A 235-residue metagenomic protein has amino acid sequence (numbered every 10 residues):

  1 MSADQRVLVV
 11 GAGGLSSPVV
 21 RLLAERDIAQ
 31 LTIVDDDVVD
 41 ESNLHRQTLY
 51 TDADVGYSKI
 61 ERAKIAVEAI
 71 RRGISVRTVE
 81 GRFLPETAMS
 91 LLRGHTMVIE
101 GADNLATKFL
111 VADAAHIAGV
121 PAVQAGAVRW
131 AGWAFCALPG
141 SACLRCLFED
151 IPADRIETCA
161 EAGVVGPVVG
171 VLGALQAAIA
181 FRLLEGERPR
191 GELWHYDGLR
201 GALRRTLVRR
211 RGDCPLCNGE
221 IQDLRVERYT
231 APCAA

Functional and structural regions predicted by a protein language model:
M1-A235: Adenine nucleotide-associated cytosolic modules
